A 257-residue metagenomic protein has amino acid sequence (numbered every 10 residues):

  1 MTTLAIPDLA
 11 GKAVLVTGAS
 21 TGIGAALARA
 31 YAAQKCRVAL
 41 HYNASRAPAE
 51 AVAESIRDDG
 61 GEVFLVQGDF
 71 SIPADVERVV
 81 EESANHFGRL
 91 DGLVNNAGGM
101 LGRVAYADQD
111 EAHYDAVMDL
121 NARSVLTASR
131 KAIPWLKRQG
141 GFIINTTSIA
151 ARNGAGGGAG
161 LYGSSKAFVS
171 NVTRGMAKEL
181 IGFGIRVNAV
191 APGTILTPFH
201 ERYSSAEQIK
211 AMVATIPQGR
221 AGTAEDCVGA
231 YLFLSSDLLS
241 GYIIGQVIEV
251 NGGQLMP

Functional and structural regions predicted by a protein language model:
A13, S20-T21: Conserved glycine-rich cofactor-binding loop
C36-A51: Conserved glycine-rich Rossmann-like NAD(P)H-binding loop of the short-chain dehydrogenase/reductase
R46, Q67-V79, E111, D226: The beta1-alpha1 cofactor-binding region of Rossmann-like NAD(H)/NADP(H)-dependent oxidoreductases
V104-Y106, D110-A116, M212: Substrate-binding pocket helix/loop in short-chain dehydrogenase/reductase
S129-R130, R174: A short, exposed helix-loop element centered on a Lys and neighboring polar residues
F142-F168, T173-G182, T194-I195: Catalytic loop of short-chain dehydrogenase/reductase
T223-V250, L255: C-terminal substrate-recognition "lid" of short-chain dehydrogenase/reductases
